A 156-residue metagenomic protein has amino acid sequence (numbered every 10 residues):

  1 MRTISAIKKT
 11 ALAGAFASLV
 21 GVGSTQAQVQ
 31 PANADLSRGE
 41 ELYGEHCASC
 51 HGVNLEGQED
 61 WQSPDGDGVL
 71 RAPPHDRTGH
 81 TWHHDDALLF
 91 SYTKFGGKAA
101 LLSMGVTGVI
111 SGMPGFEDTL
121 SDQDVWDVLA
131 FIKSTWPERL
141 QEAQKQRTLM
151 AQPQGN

Functional and structural regions predicted by a protein language model:
R2-L12: Bacterial N-terminal signal peptides that target proteins for export
A11-G21: Bacterial N-terminal signal peptides
G23-L42, E142-N156: Electrostatic cytochrome c docking/interface patches
G39, Y43-V53, M113, V128-I132: The canonical Cys-X-X-Cys-His
E40, E56-F90, G112-L120: Gly/Gly-Pro-rich "capping" loops immediately C-terminal to redox-active cysteine motifs in periplasmic/lumenal
L55, H80, G97-L101, P137: Generic structural signal for secondary-structure transition and capping sites
P64-D65, P73-H75, F95-V125, Q141-T148: Axial heme c-ligation environment in periplasmic c-type cytochrome domains
D86-K94, K98, D122-K133: An amphipathic alpha-helix signature
